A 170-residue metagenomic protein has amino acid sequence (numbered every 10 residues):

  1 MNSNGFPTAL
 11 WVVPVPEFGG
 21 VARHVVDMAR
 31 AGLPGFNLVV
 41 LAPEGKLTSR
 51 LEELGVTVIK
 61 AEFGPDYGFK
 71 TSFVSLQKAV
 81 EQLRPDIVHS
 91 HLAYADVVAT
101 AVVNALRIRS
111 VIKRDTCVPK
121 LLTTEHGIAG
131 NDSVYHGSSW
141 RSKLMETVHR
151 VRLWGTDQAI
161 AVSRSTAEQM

Functional and structural regions predicted by a protein language model:
M1-M170: Membrane-interface segments of envelope glycosyltransferases acting on lipid-linked substrates or membrane lipids
